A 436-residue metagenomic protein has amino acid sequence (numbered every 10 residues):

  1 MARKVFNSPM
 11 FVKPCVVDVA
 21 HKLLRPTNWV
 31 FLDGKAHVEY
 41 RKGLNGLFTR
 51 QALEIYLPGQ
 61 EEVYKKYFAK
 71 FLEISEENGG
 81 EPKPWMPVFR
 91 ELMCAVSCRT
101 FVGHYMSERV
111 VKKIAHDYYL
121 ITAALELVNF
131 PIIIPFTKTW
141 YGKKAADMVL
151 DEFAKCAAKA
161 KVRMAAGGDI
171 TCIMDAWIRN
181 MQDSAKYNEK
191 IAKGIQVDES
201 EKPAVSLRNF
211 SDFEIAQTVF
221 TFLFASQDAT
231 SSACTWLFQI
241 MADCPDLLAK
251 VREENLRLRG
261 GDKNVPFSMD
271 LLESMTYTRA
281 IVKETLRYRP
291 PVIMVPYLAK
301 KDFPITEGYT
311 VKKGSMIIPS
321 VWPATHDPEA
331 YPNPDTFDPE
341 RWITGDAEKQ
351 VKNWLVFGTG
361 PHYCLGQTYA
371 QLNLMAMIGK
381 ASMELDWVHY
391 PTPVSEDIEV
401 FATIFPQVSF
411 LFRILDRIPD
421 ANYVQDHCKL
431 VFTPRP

Functional and structural regions predicted by a protein language model:
M1-E39, E54, P58-A69, M148 (+3 more regions): N-terminal membrane-proximal hinge/A-helix region immediately C-terminal to the signal-anchor transmembrane segment
K4, Y105-E108, D228-E253, G314: Classical protein tyrosine phosphatase
S8-F11, D302, P319-D346: Conserved cytochrome P450 K-helix/beta-meander segment immediately N-terminal to the heme-binding cysteine loop
K13-V19, I55-C234, D416: Cytochrome P450 heme-thiolate monooxygenase catalytic core
R50-E54, A165-A166, M269-T276, C364-G366 (+1 more regions): Conserved, non-catalytic sequence blocks in retroelement Pol enzymes and Pol-derived host proteins
D151, N264-E307: Conserved cytochrome P450 K-helix E-x-x-R motif and the immediately C-terminal K′/meander segment
P245-L247, I343, Q350, T368-D420: Cytochrome P450 heme-binding "Cys pocket" and the immediately downstream C-terminal segment
